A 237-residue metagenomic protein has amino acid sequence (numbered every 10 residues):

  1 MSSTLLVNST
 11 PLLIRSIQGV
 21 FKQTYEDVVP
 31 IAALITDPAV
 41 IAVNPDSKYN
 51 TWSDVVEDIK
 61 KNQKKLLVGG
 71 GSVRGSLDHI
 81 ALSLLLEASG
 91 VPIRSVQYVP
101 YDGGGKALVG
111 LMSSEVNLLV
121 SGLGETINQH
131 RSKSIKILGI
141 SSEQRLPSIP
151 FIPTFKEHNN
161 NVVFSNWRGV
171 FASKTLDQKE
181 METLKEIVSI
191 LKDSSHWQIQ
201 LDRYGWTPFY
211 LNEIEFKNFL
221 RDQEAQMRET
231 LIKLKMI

Functional and structural regions predicted by a protein language model:
M1-R168: Conserved hydrophobic/amphipathic secondary-structure segments that form or flank ligand- or partner-binding grooves
S47, R74, L176-D177, P208: Glycine-/small-residue-rich active-site loops that bind phosphorylated ligands and cofactors
Y98-Y101, W167, F171, Y210 (+1 more regions): Aromatic side chains
I127, F171, Q198: Nucleotide phosphate-binding site architecture
V163-K174, K179-T183: Small-residue transmembrane helix packing/gating motifs
Q178-I237: An extracytoplasmic/periplasmic, membrane-proximal ligand-sensing/linker region
